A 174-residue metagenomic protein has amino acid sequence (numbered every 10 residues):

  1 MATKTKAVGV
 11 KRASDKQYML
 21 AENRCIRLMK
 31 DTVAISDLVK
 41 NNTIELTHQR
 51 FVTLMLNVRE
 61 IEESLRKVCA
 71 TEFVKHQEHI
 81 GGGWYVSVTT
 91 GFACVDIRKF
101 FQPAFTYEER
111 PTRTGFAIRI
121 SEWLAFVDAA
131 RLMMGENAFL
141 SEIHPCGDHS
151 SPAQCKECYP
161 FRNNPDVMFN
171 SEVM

Functional and structural regions predicted by a protein language model:
A2-M174: Positively charged, low-complexity terminal tracts and the immediately adjacent first secondary-structure elements
